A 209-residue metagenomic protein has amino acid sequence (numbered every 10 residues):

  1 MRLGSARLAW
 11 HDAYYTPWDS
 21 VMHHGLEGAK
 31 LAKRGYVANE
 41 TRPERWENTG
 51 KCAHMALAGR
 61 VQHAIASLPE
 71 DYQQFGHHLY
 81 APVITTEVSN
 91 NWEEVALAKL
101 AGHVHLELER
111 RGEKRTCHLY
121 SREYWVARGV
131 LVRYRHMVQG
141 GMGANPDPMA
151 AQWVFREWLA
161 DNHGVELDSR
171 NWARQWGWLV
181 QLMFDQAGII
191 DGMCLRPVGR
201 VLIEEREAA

Functional and structural regions predicted by a protein language model:
M1-Q74, H78-E166, G177-A209: N-terminal interaction/assembly modules
S169-A173: Helix-turn-helix DNA-binding helix
